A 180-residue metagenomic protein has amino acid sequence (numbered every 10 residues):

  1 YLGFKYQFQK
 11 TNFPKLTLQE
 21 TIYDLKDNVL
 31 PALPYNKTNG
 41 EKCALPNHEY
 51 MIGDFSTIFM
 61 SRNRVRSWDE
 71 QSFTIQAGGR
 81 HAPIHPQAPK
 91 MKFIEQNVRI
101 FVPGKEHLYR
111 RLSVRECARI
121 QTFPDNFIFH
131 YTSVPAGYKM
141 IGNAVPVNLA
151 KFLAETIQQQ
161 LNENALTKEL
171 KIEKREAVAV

Functional and structural regions predicted by a protein language model:
Y1-W68: Class I S-adenosyl-L-methionine
F55-F101: Internal helical hairpin/lid segments
I84, P89, E95-S133, G137: FAD-binding beta-loop-beta segment adjacent to the flavin cofactor pocket
P146: A helicase ATPase "motif cassette" and its flanking acidic/Ser/Thr-rich regulatory loops
A150: Acidic-aromatic/histidine active-site loop/patch
A154-A165: Short, hydrophobic alpha-helical segments
T167-V180: Acidic, low-complexity intrinsically disordered tails
